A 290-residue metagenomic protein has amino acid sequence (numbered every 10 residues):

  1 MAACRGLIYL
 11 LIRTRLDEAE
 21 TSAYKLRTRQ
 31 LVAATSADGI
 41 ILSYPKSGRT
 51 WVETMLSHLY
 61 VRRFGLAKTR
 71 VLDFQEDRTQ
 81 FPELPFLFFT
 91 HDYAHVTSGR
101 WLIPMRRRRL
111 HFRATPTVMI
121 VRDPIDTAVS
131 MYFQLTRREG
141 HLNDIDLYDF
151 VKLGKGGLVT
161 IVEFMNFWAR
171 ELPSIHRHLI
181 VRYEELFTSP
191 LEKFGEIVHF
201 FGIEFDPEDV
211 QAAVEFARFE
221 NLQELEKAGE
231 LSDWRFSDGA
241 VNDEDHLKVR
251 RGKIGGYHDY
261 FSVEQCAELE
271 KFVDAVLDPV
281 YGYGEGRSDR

Functional and structural regions predicted by a protein language model:
M1-V181, L247-R290: PAPS-dependent sulfotransferase catalytic domain
A33, D38, E192, I203 (+2 more regions): Generic hydrophobic-segment detector
T50-R62, I180-F205, A213, N221-L222: PAPS/PAP-binding and catalytic site of the sulfotransferase fold
A67-V71, D206-A212: A short coil-to-beta-strand element that immediately follows conserved catalytic motifs
N166-R170, H199, E215: Surface-exposed alpha-helical segments enriched in charged/polar residues
W168, E196, F205-P207, G229: Alpha-helical subdomain
V214-E270: PAPS-dependent sulfotransferase catalytic core
